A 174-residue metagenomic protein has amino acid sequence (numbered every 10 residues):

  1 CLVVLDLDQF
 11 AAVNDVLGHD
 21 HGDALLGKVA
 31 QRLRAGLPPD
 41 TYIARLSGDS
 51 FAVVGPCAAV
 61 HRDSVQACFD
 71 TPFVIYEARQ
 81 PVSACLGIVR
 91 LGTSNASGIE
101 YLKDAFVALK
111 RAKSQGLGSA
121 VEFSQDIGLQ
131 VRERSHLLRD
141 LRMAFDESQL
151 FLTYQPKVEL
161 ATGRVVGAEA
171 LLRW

Functional and structural regions predicted by a protein language model:
C1, D8-P38, A44-A52, A59 (+3 more regions): Conserved long alpha-helical elements within nucleotide-processing catalytic cores of c-di-GMP signaling and class III
L7, G48, L117, A168: ATP/adenylate-binding site constellation spanning eukaryotic-like Ser/Thr protein kinases, ABC-transporter
L7-D8, W174: PAS/PAC or PAS-like capping segment
A35-D40, V65-R79: Short catalytic/binding micro-motifs of nucleotide second-messenger systems
I43, A78, C85-Q115, V121-D140 (+2 more regions): Cyclic nucleotide signaling catalytic output domains
V53-C57, R90-G92: Short beta-strand-to-loop capping motifs
Q80-V82, V166: PAS-family sensory domains
E133-W174: Active-site core of bacterial EAL-family cyclic-dinucleotide phosphodiesterase domains
